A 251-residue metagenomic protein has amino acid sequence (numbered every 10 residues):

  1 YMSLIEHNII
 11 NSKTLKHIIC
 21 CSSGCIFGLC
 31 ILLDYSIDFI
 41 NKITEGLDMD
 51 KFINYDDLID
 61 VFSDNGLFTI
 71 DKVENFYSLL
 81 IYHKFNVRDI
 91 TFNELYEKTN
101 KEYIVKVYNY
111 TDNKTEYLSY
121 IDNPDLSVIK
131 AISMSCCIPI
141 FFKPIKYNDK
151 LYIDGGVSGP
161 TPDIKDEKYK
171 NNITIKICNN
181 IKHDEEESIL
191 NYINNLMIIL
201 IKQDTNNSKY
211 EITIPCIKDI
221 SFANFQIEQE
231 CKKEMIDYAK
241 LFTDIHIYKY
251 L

Functional and structural regions predicted by a protein language model:
Y1-C21, L29-L251: Patatin-like phospholipase
